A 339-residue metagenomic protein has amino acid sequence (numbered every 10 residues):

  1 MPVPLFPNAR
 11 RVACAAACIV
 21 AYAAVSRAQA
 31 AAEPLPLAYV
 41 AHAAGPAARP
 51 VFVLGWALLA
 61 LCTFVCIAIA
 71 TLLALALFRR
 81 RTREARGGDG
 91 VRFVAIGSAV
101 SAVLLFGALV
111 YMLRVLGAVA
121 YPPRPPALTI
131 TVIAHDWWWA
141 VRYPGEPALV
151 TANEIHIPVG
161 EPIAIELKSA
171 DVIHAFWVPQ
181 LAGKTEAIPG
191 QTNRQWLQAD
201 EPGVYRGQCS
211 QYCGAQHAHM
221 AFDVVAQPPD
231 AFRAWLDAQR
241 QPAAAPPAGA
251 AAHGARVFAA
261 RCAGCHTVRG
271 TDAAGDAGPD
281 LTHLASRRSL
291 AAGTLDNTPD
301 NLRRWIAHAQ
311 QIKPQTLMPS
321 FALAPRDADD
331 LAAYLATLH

Functional and structural regions predicted by a protein language model:
P2-V159: Extracytoplasmic entry segments of secretory-pathway proteins
W138-R142, T151-P228: Membrane-embedded segments
P147-T151, D230-A259: Electrostatic cytochrome c docking/interface patches
Q211, G264, H283: Short, cysteine/histidine-rich loop/knuckle motifs that typically chelate Zn2+
Y212, V268-R269: Cys/His-rich metal-chelating microdomains
A215, T271-D272: Short, non-ligating residues that shape and space the ligands of small metal-coordination modules and catalytic
Q227-F232, A285-S286: Extracellular interdomain linker/stem segments of modular secreted and single-pass surface proteins
R240-G249, R256, D272-H339: Extracytoplasmic electron-transfer domains, predominantly the class I c-type cytochrome c fold
